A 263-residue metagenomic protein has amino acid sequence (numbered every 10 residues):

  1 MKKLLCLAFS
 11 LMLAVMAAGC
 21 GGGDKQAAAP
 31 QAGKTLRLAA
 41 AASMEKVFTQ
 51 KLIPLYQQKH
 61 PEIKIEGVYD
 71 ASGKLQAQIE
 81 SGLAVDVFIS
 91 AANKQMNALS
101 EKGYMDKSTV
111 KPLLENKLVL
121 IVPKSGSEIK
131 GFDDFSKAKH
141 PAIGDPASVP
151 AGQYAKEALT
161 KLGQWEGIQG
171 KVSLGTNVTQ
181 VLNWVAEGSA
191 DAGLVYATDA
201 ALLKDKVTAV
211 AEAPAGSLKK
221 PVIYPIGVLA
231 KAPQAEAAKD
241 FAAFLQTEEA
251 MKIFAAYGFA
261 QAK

Functional and structural regions predicted by a protein language model:
M1-L4: Positively charged n-region of N-terminal signal peptides that target proteins for export
C6-L13: Sec-dependent N-terminal signal peptides
V15-G19: C-terminal motif of bacterial Sec signal peptides marking the signal peptidase cleavage site
C20-L55, K59, G73, A77-E80 (+4 more regions): Exported/periplasmic ABC-transporter solute-binding proteins
H60-I65: A generic structural motif
D86-S90: Periplasmic-binding protein-like
T109-L118: Short, glycine-/small- and polar/acidic-enriched structural segments that line small-molecule recognition paths
